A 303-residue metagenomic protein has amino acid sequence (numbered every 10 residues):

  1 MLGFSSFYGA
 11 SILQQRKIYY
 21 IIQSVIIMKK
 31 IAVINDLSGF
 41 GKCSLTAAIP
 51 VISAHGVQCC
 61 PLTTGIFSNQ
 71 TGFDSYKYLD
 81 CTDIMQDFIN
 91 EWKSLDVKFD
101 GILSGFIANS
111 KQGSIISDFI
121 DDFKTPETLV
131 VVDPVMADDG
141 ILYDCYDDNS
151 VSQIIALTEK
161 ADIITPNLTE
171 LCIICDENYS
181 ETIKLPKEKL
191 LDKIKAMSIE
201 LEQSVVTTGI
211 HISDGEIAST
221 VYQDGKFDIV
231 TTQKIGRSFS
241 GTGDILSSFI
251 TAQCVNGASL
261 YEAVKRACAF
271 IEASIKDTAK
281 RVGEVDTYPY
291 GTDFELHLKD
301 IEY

Functional and structural regions predicted by a protein language model:
G9, L13-I27: Short, Lys/Arg-enriched N-terminal segments with co-localized hydrophobic residues within the first ~10-30 amino acids
K29-V132, M136-D144, D293-K299: Conserved N-terminal subdomain of the carbohydrate kinase-like
G39, F227-S240: Short pre-catalytic strand/loop immediately N-terminal to key active-site residues, enriched for Gly-Thr
D144-F227: Conserved phosphate/ATP/ADP-binding segment of small-molecule kinases
I173, G236-L260, V264: Short, small-residue alpha-helix embedded
Y261-Y303: Charged C-terminal helix
